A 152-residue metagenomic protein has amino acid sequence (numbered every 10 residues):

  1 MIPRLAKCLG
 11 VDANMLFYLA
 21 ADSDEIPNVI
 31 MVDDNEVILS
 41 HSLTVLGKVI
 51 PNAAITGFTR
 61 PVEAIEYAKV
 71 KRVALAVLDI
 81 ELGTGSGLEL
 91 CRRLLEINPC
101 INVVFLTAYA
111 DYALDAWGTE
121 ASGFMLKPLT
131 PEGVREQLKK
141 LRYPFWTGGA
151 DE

Functional and structural regions predicted by a protein language model:
M1-M15: DNA major-groove recognition helix of helix-turn-helix/homeodomain DNA-binding modules
E36-F58: Two-component/phosphorelay signaling modules centered on CheY-like receiver
G57-L75: Acidic, metal-coordinating helix/loop segments flanking the phosphotransfer/catalytic sites of two-component signaling
D79-I80: Active-site residues of response regulator receiver
G83: The feature encodes the CheY-like receiver
L88-C100: Short amphipathic alpha-helix used as the core "switch/output" element in two-component signaling
L129-L138: C-terminal output helix
